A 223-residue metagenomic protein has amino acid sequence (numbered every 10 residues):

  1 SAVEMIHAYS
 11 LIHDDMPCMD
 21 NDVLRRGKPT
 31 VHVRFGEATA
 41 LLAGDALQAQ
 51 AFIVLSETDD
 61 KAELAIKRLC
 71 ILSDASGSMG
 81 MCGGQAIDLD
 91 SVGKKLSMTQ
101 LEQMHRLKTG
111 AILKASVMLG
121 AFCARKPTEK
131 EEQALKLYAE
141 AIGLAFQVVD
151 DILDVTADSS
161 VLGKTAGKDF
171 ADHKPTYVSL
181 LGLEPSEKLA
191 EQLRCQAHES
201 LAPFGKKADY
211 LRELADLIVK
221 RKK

Functional and structural regions predicted by a protein language model:
S1-E199, K206-V219: Mg2+-dependent prenyl diphosphate-binding active-site environment of isoprenoid biosynthetic enzymes
